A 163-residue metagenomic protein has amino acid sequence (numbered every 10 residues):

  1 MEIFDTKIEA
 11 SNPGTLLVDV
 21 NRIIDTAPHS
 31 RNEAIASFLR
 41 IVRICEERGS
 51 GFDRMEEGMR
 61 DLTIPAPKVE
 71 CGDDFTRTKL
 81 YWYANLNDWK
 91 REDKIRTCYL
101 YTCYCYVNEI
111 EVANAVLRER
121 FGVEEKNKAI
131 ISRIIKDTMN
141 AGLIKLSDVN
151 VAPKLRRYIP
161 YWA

Functional and structural regions predicted by a protein language model:
M1-A163: C-terminal regulatory or interaction extensions
